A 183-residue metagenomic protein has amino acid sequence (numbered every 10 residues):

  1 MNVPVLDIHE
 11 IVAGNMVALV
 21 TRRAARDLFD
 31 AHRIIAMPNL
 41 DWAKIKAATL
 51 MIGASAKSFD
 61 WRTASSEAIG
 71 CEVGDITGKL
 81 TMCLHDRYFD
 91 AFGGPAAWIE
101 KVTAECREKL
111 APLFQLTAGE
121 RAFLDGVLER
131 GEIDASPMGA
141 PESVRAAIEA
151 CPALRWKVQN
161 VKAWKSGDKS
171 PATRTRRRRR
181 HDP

Functional and structural regions predicted by a protein language model:
M1-P183: Structured mid-to-C-terminal alpha-helical surface segments
